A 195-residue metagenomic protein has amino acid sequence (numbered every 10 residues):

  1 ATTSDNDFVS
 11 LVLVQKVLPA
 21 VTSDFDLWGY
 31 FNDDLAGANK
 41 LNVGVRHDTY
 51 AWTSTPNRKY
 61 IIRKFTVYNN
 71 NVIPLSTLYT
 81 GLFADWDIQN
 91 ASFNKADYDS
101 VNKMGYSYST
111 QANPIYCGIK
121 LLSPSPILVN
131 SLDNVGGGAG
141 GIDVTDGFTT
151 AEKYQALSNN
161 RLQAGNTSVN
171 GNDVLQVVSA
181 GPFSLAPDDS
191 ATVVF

Functional and structural regions predicted by a protein language model:
A1-K64, V174: Extended, loop-rich substrate-binding clefts of extracytoplasmic carbohydrate-active enzymes
N57-Y60, I73-T77, D189: Short glycine/proline-enriched turns and hinge-like loops at secondary-structure junctions
I62-V67, D188: Buried hydrophobic-core signal for structured, non-transmembrane domains
T66-P74: Asparagine-centered strand-capping/turn motif at beta-strand->loop junctions
P74-N172: Glycine-rich (often Gly-Gly/Gly-Pro-rich) flexible segments and glycine-rich loop motifs, frequently accented by
L175-A180: Short alpha-helix capping/helix-loop boundary micro-motifs
S184-F195: Short Pro-Gly-centered flexible turn/kink motifs
